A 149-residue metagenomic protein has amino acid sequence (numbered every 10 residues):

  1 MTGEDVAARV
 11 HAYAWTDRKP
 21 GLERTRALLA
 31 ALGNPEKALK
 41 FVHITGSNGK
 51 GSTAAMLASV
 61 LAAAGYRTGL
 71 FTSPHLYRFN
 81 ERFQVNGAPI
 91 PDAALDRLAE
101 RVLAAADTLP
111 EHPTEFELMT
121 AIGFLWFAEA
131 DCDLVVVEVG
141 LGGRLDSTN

Functional and structural regions predicted by a protein language model:
M1-D17: Charged, amphipathic alpha-helical linker segments immediately N-terminal to NTP-binding catalytic cores
V6, A38-K40: A generic secondary-structure signal marking the coil-to-beta-strand transition
A8, S59, L125: Surface-exposed charge patches
H11, F41-H43, T108-L109: A short, structure-level motif marking secondary-structure boundaries and short turns
T16-R18, L22-K37, A63-N149: ATP-dependent carboxylate-amine ligase catalytic core
K40, I44, S52-G69: A conserved segment at the C-terminal end of the G1
